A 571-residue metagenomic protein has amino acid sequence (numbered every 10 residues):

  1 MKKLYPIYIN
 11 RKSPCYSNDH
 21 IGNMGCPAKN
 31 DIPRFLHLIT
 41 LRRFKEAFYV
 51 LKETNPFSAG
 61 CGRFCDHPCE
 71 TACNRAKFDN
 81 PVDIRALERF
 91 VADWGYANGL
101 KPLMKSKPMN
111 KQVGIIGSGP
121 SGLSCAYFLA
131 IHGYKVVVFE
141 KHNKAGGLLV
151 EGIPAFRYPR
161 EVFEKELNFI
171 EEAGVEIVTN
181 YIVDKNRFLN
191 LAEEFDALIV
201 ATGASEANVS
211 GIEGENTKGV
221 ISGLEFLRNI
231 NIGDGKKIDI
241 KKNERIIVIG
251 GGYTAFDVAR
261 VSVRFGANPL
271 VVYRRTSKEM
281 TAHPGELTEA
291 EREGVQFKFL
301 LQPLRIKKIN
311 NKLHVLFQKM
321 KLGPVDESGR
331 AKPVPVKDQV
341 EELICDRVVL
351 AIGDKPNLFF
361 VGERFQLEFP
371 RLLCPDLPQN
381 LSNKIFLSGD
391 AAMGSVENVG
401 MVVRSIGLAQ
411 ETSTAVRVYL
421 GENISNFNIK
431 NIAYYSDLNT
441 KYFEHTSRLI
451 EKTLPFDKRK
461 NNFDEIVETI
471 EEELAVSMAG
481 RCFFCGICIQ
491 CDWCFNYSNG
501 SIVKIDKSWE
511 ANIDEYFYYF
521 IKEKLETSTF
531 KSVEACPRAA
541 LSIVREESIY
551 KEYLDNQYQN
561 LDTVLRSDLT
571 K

Functional and structural regions predicted by a protein language model:
M1-Q112, F188, L198-N216, I309 (+7 more regions): Ferredoxin-type iron-sulfur electron-transfer modules and their immediate structural context
P27-T40, E46-T54, K77, P81-R85 (+12 more regions): Beta1-alpha1 glycine-rich phosphate/pyrophosphate-binding loop at the start of Rossmann-like nucleotide-binding domains
P56, G119-P120, K144, G252-T254 (+2 more regions): Residue-level detector of alpha-helix initiation sites
F90-S106, N168-K185, A207-F265, E368-S382: Glycine-rich dinucleotide-binding loop and its adjacent helix/turn
Q112, K135, E244-R245, K384: Residues that mark the start of a beta-strand
G117, E140, T202, G250 (+3 more regions): Short beta-strand/turn micro-motifs composed of small residues that flank or help shape donor/cofactor-binding pockets
E161-N208, E225-I238, K242, R264-F369: A Rossmann-like FAD-binding core segment of flavoenzymes
A207-G219, K237-F299, R305, A392 (+1 more regions): Rossmann-like dinucleotide-binding core of oxidoreductases
